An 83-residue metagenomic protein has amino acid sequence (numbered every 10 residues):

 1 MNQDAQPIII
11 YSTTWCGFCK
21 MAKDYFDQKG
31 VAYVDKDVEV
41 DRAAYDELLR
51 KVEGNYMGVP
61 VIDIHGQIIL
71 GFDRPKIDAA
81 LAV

Functional and structural regions predicted by a protein language model:
M1-K29: Local sequence-structure signature of Cys/Sec-based thiol-disulfide redox active-site neighborhoods
G17, L70, D78: Nucleotide phosphate-binding site architecture
A32: Residue-level detector of anion-binding/catalytic polar loops
V38-M57, P75: Thioredoxin-like thiol-disulfide oxidoreductase module
V59-I69: A short, hydrophobic beta-strand/beta-hairpin element that forms part of a small beta-sheet core
K76-V83: Thiol-/selenol-based redox modules, centered on thioredoxin-like and closely related oxidoreductase domains
